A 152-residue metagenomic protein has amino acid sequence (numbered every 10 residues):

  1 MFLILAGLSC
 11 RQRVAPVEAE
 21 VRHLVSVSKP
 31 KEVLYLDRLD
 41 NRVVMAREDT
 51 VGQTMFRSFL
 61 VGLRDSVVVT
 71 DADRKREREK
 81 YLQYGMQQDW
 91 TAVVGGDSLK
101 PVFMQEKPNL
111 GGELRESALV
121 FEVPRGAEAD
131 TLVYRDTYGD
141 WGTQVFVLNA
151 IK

Functional and structural regions predicted by a protein language model:
M1-Q12: Sec-dependent bacterial lipoprotein signal peptides
C10-K152: Conserved functional micro-motifs across diverse proteins
